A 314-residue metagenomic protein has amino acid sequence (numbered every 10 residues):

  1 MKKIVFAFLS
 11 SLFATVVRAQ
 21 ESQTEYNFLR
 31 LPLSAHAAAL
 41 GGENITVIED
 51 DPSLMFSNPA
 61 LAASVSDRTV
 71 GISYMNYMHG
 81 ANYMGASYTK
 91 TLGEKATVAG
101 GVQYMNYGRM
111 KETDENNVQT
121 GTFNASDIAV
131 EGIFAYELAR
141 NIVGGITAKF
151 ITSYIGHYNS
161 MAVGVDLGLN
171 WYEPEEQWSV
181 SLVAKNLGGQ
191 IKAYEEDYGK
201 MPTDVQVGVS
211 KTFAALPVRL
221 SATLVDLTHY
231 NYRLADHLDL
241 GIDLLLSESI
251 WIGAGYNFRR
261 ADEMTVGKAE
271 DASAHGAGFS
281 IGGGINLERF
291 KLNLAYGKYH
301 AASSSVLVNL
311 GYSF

Functional and structural regions predicted by a protein language model:
M1-I4, R140: Positively charged n-region of N-terminal signal peptides that target proteins for export
I4-F13: Sec-dependent N-terminal signal peptides
T15-A19: Sec/Tat signal peptide C-region and signal peptidase I cleavage site
Q20-F314: Subset of outer-membrane beta-barrel
